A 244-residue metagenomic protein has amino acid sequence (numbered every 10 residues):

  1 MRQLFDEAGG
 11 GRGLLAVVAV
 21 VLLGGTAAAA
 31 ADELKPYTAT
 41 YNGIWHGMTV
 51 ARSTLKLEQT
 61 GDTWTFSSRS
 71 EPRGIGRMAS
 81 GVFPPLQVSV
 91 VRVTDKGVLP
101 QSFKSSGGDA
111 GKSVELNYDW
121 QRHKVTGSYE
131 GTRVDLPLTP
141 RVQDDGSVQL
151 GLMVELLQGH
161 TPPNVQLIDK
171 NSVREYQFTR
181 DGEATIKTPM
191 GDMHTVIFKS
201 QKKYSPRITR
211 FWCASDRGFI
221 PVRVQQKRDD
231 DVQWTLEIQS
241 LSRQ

Functional and structural regions predicted by a protein language model:
R2-A16: Bacterial N-terminal signal peptides that target proteins for export
F5-D6, A31, Q143-D144: Intrinsic disorder/low-complexity signal
G13-G25: Bacterial N-terminal signal peptides
V21, V148-L156: Short, Φ-rich (hydrophobic/aromatic) sequence segments
G24-G25, G43, G127: Small side chains
A31-W120, L156-Q244: Acidic, serine/threonine-rich low-complexity disordered tracts
D109-G151: Hydrophobic, well-structured mid-protein blocks that either form specific transmembrane helices
